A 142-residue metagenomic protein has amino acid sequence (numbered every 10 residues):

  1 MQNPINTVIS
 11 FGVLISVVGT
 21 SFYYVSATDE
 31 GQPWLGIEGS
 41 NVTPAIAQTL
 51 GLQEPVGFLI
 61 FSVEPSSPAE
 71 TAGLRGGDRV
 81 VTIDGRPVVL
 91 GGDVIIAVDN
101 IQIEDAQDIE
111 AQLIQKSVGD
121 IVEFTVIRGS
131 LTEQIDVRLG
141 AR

Functional and structural regions predicted by a protein language model:
M1-T7: Positively charged n-region of N-terminal signal peptides that target proteins for export
V8-S21: Hydrophobic membrane-insertion alpha-helices, especially the h-region of bacterial N-terminal signal peptides
Y24-T71, Q115, D136-R142: PDZ/PDZ-like peptide-tail recognition elements
G57, A106, E110-L113: Extracytoplasmic/secreted envelope proteins and their assembly/folding machinery, especially bacterial periplasmic
A72-A106: Conserved PDZ fold ligand-binding element
D120-I121, V137: Beta-strand/loop subdomains of soluble extracytoplasmic proteins
E123-S130: Short, exposed beta-strand-loop hairpins at the edges of beta-sheets in extracellular/periplasmic proteins
